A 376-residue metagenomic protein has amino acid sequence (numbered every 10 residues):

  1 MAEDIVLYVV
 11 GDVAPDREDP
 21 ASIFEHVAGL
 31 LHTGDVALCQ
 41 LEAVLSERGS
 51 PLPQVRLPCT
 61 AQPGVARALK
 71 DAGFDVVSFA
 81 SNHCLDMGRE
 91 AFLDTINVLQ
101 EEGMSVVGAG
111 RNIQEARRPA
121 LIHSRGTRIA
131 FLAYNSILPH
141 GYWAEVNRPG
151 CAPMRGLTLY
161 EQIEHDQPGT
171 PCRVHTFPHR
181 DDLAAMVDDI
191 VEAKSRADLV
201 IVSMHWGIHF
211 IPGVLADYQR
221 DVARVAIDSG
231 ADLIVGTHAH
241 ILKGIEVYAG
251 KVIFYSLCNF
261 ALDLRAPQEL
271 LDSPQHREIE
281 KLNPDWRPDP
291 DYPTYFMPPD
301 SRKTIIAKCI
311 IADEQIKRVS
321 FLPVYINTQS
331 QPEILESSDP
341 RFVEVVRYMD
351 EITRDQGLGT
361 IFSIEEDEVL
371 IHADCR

Functional and structural regions predicted by a protein language model:
M1-R376: Acidic, metal/ion-coordinating pockets
